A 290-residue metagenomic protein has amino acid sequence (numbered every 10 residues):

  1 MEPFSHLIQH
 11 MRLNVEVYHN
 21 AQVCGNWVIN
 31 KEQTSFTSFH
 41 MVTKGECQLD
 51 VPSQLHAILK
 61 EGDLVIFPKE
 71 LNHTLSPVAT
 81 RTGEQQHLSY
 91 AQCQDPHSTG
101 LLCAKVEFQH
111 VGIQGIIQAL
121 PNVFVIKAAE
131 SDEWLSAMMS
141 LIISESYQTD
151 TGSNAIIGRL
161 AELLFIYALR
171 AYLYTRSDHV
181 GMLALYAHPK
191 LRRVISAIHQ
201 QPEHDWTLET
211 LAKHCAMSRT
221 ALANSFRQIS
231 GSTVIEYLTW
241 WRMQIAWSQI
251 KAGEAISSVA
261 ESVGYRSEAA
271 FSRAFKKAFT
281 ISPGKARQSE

Functional and structural regions predicted by a protein language model:
M1-I66, E70-A91: Generic protein-terminus/edge-of-domain signal
H6-I8, V17, N72-S144, T175: A hydrophobic/aromatic-rich effector-binding and dimerization subdomain of bacterial HTH-type transcriptional regulators
G45, V78, E145-Q148, A171 (+3 more regions): Generic structural signal for alpha-helix termini and adjacent loop/cap motifs
L101, M139-I142, A161, F165-L169 (+1 more regions): Hydrophobic alpha-helical core bundles mediating ligand binding, dimerization, or RNAP-core interactions
F124-E133, S146-A161, F165-H204, E209-C215 (+2 more regions): Short, Lys/Arg-enriched, Trp-marked, Pro/Gly-tolerant hinge/linker segments that flank
I195-Q200, D205-T210, M217-S218, N224-S272 (+2 more regions): Terminal helix-turn-helix DNA-binding modules in bacterial transcription factors
K276: DNA-recognition helix of helix-turn-helix
